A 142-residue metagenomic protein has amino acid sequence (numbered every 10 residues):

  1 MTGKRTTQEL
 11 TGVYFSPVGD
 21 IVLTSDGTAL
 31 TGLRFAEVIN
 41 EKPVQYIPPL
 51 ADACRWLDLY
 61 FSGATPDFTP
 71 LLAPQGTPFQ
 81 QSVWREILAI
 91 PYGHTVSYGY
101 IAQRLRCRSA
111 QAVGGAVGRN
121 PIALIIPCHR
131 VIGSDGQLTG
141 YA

Functional and structural regions predicted by a protein language model:
M1-R108: Basic nucleic-acid-binding alpha-helical/helix-turn surface characteristic of O6-alkylguanine DNA
S109-A142: Short glycine/serine-rich loop segments
